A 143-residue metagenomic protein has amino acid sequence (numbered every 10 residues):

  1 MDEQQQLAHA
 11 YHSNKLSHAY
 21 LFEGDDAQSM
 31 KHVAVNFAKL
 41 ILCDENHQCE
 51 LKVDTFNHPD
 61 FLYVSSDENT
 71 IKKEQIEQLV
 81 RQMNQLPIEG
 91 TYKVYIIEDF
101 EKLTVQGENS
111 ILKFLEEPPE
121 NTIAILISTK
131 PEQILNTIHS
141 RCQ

Functional and structural regions predicted by a protein language model:
M1-I97, I123-I125, N136: P-loop/Walker A NTP-binding region and its immediately flanking N-terminal helices in P-loop NTPase folds
H58, I76, E108, P131 (+1 more regions): ATP/adenylate-binding site constellation spanning eukaryotic-like Ser/Thr protein kinases, ABC-transporter
R81, K113, S140: Conserved adenine-binding aromatic site and its adjacent loop/helix in ATP-hydrolyzing domains
N84, N109-L126: Conserved catalytic/switch belt of AAA+ P-loop NTPases
D99-L103, P131: Conserved Walker B
L103-N109, N136: Conserved ATPase-coupling elements of RecA-like P-loop NTPase cores
E116, L135-N136: Alpha-helical segments flanking ligand/cofactor-binding loops in enzyme cores
N136-Q143: A short helix-turn-beta junction within AAA+ P-loop NTPase domains corresponding to the substrate/partner-engaging
